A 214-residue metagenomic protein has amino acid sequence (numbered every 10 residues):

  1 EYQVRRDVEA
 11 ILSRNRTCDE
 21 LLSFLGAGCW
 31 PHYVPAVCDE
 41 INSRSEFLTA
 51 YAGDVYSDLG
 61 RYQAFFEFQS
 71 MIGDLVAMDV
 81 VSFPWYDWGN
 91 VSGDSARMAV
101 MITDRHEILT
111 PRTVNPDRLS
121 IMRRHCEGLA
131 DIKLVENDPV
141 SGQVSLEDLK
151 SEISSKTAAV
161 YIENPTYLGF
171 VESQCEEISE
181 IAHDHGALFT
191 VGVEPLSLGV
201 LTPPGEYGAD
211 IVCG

Functional and structural regions predicted by a protein language model:
E1-E67, G73: N-terminal entrance/gating region of PLP-dependent enzymes' catalytic architecture
D19, D79-V80, F189, I211: Residue-level detector of short coil/turn "hinge" positions at structural boundaries
E20, V55, G73-G93: Short loop-beta-helix segment that forms the pyridoxal 5′-phosphate
S43-Y56, M71-M78, T103-D104, E127-L134 (+1 more regions): Gly-rich Lys/Arg/Thr-decorated short loops/hinges at beta-loop-alpha junctions or inter-strand turns that position
G53-G60, V80-P84, H106-T113, E163: Flexible, glycine/proline-enriched loop segments at strand-loop-helix junctions that form or flank small-ligand binding
G60-F68, P84-V91: A glycine-rich, Thr/Ser-enriched phosphate-binding loop motif common to dinucleotide/cofactor-binding enzymes
F68-M71, V81, S95, I121: Short, hydrophobic/aromatic alpha-helical segments in well-folded domains
N90-G214: Conserved PLP-enzyme active-site core in the AAT-like
